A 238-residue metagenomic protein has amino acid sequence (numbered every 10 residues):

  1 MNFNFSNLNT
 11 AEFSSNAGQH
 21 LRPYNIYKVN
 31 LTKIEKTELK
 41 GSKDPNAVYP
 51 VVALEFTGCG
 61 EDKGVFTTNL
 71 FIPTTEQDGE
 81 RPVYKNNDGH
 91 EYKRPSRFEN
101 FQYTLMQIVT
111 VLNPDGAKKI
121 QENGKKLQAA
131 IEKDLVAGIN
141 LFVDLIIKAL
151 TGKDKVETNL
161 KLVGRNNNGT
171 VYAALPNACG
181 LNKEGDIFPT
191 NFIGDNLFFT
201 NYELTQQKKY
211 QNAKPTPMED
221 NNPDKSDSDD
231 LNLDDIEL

Functional and structural regions predicted by a protein language model:
M1-L238: Short beta-rich binding modules
